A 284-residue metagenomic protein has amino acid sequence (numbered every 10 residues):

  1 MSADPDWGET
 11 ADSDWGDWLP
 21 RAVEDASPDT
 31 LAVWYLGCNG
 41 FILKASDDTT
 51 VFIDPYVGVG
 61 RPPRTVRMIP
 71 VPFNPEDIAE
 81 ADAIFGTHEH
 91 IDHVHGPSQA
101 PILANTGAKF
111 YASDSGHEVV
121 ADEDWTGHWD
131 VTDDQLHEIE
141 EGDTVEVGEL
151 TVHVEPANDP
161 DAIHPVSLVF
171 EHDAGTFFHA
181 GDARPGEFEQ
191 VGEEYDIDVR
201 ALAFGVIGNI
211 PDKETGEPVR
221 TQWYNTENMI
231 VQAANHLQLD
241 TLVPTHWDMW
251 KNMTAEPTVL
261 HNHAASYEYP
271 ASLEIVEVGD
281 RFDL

Functional and structural regions predicted by a protein language model:
D6-A26, A112-G175, S272-D280: Metallo-beta-lactamase
G16-D25, I42-G86, G96-P101, P185-Y195: Pre-active-site segment of Zn-dependent metallo-hydrolases
A32-Y35, P63-V71, H93, D134-H137 (+2 more regions): Short gly/ser/thr-rich secondary-structure transition/capping motifs
G40, K44, D143-V199, R220-T221 (+1 more regions): Catalytic core of the metallo-beta-lactamase
F52-D54, E80-V94, Y111-D114, F177-A183 (+4 more regions): Active-site neighborhood of phospho(di)ester-bond hydrolases with catalytic His/Asp-centered motifs
G60, E89-V94, H117-V120, D143-V145 (+5 more regions): Active-site environment of divalent metal-dependent phosphoester hydrolases
P72-V145: Active-site HxH/HxHxD metal-binding segment of metal-dependent hydrolases
E187-V278: Cap/insert and terminal regions of metallo-dependent hydrolase folds
